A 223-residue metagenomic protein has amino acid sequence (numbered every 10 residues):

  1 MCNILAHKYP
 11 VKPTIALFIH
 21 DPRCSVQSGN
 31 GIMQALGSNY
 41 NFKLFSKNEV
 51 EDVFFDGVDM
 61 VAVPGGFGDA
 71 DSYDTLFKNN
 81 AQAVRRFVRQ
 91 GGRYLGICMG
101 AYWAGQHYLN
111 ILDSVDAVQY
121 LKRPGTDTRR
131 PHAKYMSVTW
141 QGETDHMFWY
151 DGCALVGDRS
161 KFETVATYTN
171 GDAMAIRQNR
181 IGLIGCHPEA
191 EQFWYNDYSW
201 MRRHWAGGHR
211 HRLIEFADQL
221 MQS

Functional and structural regions predicted by a protein language model:
C2-V58: Aromatic-Pro/Gly-enriched surface loop or interdomain linker that acts as a lid/target-recognition segment
Y9-P10, R85, R180, P188-S223: Extracellular ligand-binding/catalytic regions of CAZymes and related secreted enzymes and adhesion modules
F18, N41-L44, L95-I97, G182-G185: A structural signal for short, well-ordered beta-strand segments and their strand-loop junctions that often border
S25-V26, A70-D71, W103-Q106, D172-M174 (+1 more regions): Short catalytic/ligand-binding loop motif for oxyanion handling, primarily in non-cytosolic enzymes, centered on
D59-G66, I181-G185: Structural motif
V61-D71, Y195-R203: Short, basic, glycine/proline-bearing loop/turn elements
D69, Y73-T139: A glycine-rich, often tryptophan-bearing local segment used as a flexible ligand/cofactor-contacting loop or short
P131-W194: Catalytic beta-strand/loop cores that center a nucleophilic Ser/Cys/Thr and support acyl-enzyme chemistry
